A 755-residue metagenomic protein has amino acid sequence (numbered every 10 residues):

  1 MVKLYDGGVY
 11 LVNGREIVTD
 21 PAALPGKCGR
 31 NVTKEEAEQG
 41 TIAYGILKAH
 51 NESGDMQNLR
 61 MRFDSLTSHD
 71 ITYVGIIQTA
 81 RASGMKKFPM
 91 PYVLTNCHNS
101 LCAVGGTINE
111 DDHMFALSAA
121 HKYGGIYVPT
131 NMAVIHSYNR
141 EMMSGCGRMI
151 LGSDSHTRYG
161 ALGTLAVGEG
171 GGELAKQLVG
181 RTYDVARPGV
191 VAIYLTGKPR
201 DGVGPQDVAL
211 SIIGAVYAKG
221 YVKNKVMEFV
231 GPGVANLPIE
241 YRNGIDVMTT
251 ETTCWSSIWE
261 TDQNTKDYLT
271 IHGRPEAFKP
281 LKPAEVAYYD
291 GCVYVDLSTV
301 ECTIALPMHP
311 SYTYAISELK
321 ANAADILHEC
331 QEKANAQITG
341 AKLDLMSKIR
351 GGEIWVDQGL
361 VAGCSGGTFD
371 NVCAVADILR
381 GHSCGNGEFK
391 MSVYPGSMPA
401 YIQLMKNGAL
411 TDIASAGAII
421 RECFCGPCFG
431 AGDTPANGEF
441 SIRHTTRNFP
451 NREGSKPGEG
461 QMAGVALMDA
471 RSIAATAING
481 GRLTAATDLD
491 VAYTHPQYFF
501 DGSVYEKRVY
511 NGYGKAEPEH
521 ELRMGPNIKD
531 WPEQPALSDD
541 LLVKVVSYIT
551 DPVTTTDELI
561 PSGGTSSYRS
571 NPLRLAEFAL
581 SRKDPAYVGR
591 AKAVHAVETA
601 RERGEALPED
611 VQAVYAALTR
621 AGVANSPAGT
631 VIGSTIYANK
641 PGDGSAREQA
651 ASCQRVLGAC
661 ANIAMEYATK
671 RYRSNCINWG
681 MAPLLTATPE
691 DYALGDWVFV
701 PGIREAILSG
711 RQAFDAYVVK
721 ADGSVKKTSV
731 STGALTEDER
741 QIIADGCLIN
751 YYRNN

Functional and structural regions predicted by a protein language model:
M1-N755: Fe-S-dependent hydro-lyases/dehydratases of central metabolism
